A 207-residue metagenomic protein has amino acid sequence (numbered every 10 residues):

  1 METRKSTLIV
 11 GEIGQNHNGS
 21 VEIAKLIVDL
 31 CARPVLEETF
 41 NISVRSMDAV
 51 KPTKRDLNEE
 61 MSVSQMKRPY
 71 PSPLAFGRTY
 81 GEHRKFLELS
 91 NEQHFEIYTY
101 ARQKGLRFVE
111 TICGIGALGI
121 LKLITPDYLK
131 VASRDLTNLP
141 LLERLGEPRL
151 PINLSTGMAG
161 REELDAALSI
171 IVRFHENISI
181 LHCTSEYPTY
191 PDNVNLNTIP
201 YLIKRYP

Functional and structural regions predicted by a protein language model:
M1-P207: Catalytic cores and adjacent flexible loops of soluble metabolic enzymes that perform enolate/carbanion chemistry on
